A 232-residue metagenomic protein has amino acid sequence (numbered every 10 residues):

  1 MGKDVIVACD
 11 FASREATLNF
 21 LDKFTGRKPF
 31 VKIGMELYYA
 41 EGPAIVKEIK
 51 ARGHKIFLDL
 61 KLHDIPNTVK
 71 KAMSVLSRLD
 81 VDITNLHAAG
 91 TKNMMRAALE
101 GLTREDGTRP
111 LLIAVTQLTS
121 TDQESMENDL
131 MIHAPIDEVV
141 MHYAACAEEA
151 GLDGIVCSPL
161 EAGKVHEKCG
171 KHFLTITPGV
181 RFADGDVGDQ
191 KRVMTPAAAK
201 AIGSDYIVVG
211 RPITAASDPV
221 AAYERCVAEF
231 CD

Functional and structural regions predicted by a protein language model:
G2, T68-A72, S77-D153, E161 (+3 more regions): Conserved anion-binding
K3-C9, V31-I33, I56-L60, T84-L86 (+4 more regions): Hydrophobic faces of well-ordered beta-strands that scaffold small-molecule active sites in alpha/beta enzyme cores
A12-F24, N67-V75, I136-C146, K191-A198: Short, acidic/polar
G26, R52, L79, A150 (+1 more regions): Structural motif
P43, C157-I207: A C-terminal functional module that forms or caps the active site or interfaces directly with catalytic machinery
L79-T91, F182, D189-A222: Glycine-rich phosphate-binding active-site loops on the catalytic face of alpha/beta enzymes
M95-G101, E105, K200, I213-D232: C-terminal helical cap(s) of enzyme catalytic domains, especially alpha/beta-barrels
